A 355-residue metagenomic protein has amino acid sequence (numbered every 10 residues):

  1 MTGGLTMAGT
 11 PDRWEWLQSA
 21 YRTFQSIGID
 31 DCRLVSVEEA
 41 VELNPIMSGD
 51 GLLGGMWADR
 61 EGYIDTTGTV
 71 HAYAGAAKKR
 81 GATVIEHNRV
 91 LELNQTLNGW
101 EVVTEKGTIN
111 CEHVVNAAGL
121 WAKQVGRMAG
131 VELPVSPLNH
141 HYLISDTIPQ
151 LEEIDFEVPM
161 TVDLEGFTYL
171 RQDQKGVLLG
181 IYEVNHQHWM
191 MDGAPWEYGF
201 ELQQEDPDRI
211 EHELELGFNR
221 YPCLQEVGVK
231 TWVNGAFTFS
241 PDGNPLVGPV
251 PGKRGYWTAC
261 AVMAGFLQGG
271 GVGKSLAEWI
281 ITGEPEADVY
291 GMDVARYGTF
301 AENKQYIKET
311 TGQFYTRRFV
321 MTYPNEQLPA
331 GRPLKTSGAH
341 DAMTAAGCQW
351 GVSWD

Functional and structural regions predicted by a protein language model:
M1-G4, L138-N139, W232-N234: Short Gly/Ser/Thr- and Asp/Glu-enriched loop/turn motifs at secondary-structure junctions
M1-L43, E165-L170, Q174-G176, G312-N325 (+3 more regions): Dinucleotide-binding Rossmann-like beta1-alpha1 core, especially the glycine-rich loop that anchors the ADP
M1-T6, D31-R33, V41-R80, E101 (+2 more regions): Helix-loop-beta segment of a Rossmann-like dinucleotide-binding subdomain
D12-W16, E42, I46-L52, N94-E101 (+2 more regions): A short, glycine/Asx- and small/polar-enriched loop/turn that sits immediately N-terminal to a beta-strand
M56-H113, W121-Q124, G270: Helical element adjacent to the flavin cofactor pocket in flavoenzyme catalytic cores
L93-Q204, H212-R220, E302-Q327, P333-T336: Flavin-dependent oxidoreductases
E165, Q174, W196-G331: C-terminal catalytic lobe of FAD-dependent flavoproteins
